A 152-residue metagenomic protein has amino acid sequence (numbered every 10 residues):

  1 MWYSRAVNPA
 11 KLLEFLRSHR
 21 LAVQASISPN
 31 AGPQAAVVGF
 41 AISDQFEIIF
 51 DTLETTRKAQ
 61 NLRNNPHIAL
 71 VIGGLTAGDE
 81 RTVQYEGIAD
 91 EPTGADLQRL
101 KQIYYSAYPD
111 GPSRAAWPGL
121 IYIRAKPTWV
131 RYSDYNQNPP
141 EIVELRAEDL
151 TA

Functional and structural regions predicted by a protein language model:
W2-A22: Short, basic/aromatic recognition patches
W2-V7, D79-A152: Charged, gly/pro-rich active-site loop segments
L13-E14, F40, Q60, P112-A115 (+1 more regions): Short secondary-structure boundary/capping segments
L16-R17, R63-N64, Y105: Alpha-helix boundary recognition
H19-E54, Q60-L62, I68-G73, R81-Y85: Short beta-strand segments
R20-L21, H67, P109, V130: Generic structural signal for secondary-structure transition and capping sites
E54-T55, T128: A generic "binding-loop/recognition-motif" signal
T76: AMP-binding (ANL) adenylation modules
